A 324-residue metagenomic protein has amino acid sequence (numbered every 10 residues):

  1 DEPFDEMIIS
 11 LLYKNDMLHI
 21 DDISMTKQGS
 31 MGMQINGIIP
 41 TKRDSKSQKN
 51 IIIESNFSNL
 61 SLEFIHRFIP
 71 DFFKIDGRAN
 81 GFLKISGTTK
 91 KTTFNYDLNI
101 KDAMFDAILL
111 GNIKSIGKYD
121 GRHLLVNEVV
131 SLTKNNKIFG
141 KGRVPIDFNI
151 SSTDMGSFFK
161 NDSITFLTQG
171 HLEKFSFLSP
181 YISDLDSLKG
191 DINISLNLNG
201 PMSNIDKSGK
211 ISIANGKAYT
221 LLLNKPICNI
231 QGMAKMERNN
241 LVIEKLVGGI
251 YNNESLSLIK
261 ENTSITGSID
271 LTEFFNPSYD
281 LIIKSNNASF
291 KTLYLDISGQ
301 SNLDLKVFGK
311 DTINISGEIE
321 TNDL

Functional and structural regions predicted by a protein language model:
D1-F82, T89-S195, S203-L324: Interface amphipathic segments
